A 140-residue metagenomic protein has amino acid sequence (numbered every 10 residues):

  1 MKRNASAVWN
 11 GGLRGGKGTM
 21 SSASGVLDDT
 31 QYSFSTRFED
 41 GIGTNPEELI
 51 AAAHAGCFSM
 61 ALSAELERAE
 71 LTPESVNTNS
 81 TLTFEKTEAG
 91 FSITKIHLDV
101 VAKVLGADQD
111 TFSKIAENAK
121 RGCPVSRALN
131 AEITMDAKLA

Functional and structural regions predicted by a protein language model:
M1-A52, S59-A140: Extended beta-strand/beta-hairpin segments
